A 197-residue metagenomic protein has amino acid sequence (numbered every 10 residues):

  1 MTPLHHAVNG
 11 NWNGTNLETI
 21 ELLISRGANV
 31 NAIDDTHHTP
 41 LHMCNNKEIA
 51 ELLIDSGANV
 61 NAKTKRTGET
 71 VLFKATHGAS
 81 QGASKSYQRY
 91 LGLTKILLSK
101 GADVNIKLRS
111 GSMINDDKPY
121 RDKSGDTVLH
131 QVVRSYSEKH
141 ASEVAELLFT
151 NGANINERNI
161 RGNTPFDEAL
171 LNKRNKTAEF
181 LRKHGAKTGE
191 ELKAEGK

Functional and structural regions predicted by a protein language model:
H6-N16, M43-K47, K74-Y90, D117-K123 (+2 more regions): Ankyrin repeat A-helix N-terminal signature
E21-N29, E51-N59, K95-D103, E146-N154 (+1 more regions): Ankyrin repeat domain, specifically the short helix-to-loop turn at the C-terminus of the second helix of each repeat
V30-I33, V60-T64, V104-L108, Y120 (+2 more regions): Ankyrin repeat boundary signal
H37, T67-G68, G111, G125 (+1 more regions): Start-of-repeat signature of ankyrin repeats
R109-M113, K173: Short linear capping/connector segments at secondary-structure termini
E157-K197: Leucine-rich solenoid repeat scaffolds
